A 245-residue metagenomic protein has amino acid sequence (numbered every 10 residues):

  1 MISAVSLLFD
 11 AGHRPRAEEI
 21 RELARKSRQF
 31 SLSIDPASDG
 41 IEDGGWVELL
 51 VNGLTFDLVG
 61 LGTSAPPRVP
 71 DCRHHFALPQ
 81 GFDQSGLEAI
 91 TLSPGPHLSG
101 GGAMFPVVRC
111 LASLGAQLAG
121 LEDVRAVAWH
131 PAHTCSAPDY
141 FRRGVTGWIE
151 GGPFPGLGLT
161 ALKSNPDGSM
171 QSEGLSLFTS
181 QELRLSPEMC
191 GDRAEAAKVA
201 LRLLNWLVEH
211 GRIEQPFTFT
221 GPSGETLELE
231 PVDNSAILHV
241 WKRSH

Functional and structural regions predicted by a protein language model:
M1-I2, I41-G44, L121-E122: A short, compositionally biased
I2-D10: Short glycine-/aliphatic-rich beta-strand segments at the starts of folded cytosolic domains
A11-F82: N-terminal low-complexity, intrinsically disordered segments
H13-P15, H97-G101, R193: Short acidic, S/G/P-rich loop/turn micro-motifs used as interaction or catalytic elements
E18, F105, R109-A112, A194-L201: Short, well-ordered alpha-helical segments
K26-I34, A112-V127, V208-Q215: Structural alpha-beta junctions
F56-G156: Internal, hydrophobic cores of structured domains that mediate oligomerization or house catalytic pockets within large
H130-G221, E225-H245: Aromatic/basic-lined ligand-recognition segments that form π-stacking hydrophobic pockets flanked by Lys/Arg to engage
